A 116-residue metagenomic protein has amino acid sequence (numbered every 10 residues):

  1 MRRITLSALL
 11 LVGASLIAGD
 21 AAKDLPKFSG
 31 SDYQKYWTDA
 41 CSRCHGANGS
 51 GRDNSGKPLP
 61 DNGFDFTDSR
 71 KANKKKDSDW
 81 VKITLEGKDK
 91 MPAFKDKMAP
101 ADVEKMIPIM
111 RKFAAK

Functional and structural regions predicted by a protein language model:
I4-G13: Sec-dependent N-terminal signal peptides
L16-Y36: Electrostatic cytochrome c docking/interface patches
S31-D39, S78, K82, E104 (+1 more regions): Solvent-exposed, polar/charged alpha-helical surfaces in well-ordered, non-transmembrane soluble domains, broadly
Q34-D61, K90, K112-K116: Periplasmic/extracellular electron-transfer cofactor-ligation site, primarily the c-type cytochrome heme-c attachment
N48-W80: Gly/Gly-Pro-rich "capping" loops immediately C-terminal to redox-active cysteine motifs in periplasmic/lumenal
K57-D65, I83-A114: Axial heme c-ligation environment in periplasmic c-type cytochrome domains
